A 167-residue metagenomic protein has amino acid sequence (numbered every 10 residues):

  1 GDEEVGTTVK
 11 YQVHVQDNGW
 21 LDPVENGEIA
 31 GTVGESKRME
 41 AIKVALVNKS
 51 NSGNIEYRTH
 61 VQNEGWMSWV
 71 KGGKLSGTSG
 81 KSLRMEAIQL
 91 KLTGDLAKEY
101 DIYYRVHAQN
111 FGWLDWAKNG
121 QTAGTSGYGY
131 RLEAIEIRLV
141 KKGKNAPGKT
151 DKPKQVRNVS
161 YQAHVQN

Functional and structural regions predicted by a protein language model:
G1-N167: Lectin-type carbohydrate-recognition ectodomains
